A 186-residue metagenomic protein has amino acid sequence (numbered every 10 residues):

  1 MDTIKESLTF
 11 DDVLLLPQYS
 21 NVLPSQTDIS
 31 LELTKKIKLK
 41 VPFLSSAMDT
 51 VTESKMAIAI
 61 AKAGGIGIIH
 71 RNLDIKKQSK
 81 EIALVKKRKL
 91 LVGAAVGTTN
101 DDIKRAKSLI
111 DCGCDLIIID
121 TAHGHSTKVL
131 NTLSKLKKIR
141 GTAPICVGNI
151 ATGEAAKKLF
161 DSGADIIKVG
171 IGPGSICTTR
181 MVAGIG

Functional and structural regions predicted by a protein language model:
M1-F43: An N-cap/entry alpha-helix motif that binds or orients negatively charged groups
T3, S7, V13, V51-G186: Alpha/beta enzyme core
T27-I69: N-terminal cofactor/phosphate-binding cores enriched in small/glycine residues, especially glycine-rich loops such as
